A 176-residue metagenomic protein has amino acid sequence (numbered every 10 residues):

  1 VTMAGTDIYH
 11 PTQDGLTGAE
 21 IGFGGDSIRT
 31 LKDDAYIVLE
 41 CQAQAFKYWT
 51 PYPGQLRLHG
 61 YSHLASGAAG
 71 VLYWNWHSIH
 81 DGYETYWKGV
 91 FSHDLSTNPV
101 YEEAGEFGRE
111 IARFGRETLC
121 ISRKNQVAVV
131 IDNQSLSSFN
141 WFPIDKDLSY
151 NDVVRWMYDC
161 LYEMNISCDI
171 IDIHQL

Functional and structural regions predicted by a protein language model:
T2-L176: Carbohydrate-binding surfaces of carbohydrate-active enzymes
